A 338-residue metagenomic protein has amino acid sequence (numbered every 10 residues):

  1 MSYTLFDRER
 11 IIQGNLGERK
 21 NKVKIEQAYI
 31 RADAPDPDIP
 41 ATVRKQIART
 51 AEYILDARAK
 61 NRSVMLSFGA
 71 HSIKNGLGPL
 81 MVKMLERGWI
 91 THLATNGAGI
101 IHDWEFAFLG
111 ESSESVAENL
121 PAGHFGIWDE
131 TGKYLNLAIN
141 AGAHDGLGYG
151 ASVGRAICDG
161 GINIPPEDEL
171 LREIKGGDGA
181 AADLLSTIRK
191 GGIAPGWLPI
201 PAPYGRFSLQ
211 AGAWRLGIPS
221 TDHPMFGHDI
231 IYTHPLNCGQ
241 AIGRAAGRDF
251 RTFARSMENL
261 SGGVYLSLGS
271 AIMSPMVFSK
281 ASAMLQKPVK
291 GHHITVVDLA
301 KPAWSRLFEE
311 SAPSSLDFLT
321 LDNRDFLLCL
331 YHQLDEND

Functional and structural regions predicted by a protein language model:
S2-I39, R44-G150, G154: Metabolite-binding pocket within alpha/beta catalytic cores that recognizes anionic/polar moieties
A48-V64, G212-L216, R255-G262, D338: Glycine-rich phosphate/diphosphate-binding loops that line cofactor/substrate pockets in enzymes
L80-L85, W214-R215, L236-G239, K280-K287 (+1 more regions): Short, solvent-exposed amphipathic alpha-helical segments in soluble enzyme and RNA/protein-processing domains
A98-D103, H228-I230, S274, K301-P302: Short gly/pro/ser/thr-enriched loop/turn and capping motifs at secondary-structure boundaries
S115-L216, T221-D222: Ligand-binding beta-strand-loop-alpha-helix segment within the catalytic cores of soluble metabolic enzymes
D222-V264, M276-S279: Conserved mixed alpha/beta catalytic, RNA-binding, or beta-rich assembly cores of soluble enzyme, regulatory
G243, R255-S256, G262-V264, A271-D338: C-terminal functional extensions of proteins
